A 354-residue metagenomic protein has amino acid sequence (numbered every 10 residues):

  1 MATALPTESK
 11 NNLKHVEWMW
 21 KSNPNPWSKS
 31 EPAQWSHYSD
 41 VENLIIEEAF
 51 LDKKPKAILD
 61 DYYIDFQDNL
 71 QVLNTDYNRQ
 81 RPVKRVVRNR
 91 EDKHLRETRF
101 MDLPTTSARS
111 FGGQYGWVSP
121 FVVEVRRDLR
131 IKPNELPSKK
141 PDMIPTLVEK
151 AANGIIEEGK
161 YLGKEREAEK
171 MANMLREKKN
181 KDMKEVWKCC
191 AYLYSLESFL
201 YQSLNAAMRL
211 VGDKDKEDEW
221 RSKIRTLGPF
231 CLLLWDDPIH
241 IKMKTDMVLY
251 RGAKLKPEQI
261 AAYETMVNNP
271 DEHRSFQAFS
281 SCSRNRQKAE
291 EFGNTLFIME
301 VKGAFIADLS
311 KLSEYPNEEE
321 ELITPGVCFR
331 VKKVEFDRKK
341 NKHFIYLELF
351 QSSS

Functional and structural regions predicted by a protein language model:
A2-K160: Eukaryote-biased intrinsically disordered, low-complexity acidic regions enriched in Ser/Thr/Pro
W18, N69-V72, Y250, N285 (+2 more regions): Structural signal for hydrophobic/aromatic residues that build the beta-strand cores of folded beta-sheet domains
E149-L312: Internal glycine-rich, Lys/Arg-flanked active-site/core loops of soluble domains
E314-P316: Conserved mixed alpha/beta core segments that line enzyme active sites in large multi-domain catalysts
E319-R330: Short coil-to-beta-strand transition motifs
K339-S354: Short solvent-exposed strand/turn elements
